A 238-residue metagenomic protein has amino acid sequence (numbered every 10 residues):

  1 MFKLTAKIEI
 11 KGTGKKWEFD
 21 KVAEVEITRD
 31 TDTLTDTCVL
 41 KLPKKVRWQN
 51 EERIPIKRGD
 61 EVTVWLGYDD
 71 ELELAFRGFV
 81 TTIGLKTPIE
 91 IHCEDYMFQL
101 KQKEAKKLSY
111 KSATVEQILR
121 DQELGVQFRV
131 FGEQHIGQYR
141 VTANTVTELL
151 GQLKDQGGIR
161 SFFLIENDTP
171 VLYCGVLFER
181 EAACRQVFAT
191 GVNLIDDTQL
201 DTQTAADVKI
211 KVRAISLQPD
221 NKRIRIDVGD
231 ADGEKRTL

Functional and structural regions predicted by a protein language model:
M1-F98: Assembly/oligomerization scaffold segments
F2, P88-I91, D95-L100, R129-A205: Short beta-strand-centered interaction patches in the first periplasmic/extracellular domains of large envelope
D36-C38, I159, P170, V208-V212: Structural beta-strand/beta-sheet cores of well-ordered domains, especially the beta-sheet scaffolds that support
T37, K101-K106, E116-V141: N-terminal export/assembly leaders
P55-K57, E73, L108-E116, Y139-T147: Solvent-exposed, acidic/flexible segments
R77, E116-L119, T147-L150, K211-V212: Extracytoplasmic/secreted envelope proteins and their assembly/folding machinery, especially bacterial periplasmic
K101-Q102, F162, K222-R225: Short helix/loop capping segments that flank catalytic or ligand/cofactor-binding pockets
T202-L238: Charged, gly/pro-rich, cysteine-poor intrinsically disordered low-complexity regions
